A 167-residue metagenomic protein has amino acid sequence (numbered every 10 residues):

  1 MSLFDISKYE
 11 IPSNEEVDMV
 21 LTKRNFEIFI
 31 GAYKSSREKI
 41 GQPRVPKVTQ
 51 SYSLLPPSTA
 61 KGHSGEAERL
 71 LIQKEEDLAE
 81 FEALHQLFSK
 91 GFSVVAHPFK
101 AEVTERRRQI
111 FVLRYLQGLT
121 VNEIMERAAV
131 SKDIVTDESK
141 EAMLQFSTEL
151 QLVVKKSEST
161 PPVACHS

Functional and structural regions predicted by a protein language model:
M1-E102, L152-S167: N-terminal interaction/assembly modules
I110-F111: A short pre-motif secondary-structure segment
R114-Y115: Short helix-to-turn junction characteristic of helix-turn-helix DNA-binding domains, especially the helix
E123-A128: Short alpha-helical "recognition helix" segments of helix-turn-helix
V135-V153: DNA major-groove recognition helices of helix-turn-helix
